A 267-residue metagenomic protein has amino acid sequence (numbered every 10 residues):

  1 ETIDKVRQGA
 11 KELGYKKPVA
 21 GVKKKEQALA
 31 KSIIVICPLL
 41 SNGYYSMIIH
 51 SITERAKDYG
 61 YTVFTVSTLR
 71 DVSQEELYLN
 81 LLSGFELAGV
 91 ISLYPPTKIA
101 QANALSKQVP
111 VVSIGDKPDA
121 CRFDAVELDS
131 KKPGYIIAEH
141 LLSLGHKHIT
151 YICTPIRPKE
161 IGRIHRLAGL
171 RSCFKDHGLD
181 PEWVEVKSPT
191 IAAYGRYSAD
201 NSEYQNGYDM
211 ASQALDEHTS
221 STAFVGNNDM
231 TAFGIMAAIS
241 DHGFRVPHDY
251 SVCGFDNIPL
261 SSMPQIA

Functional and structural regions predicted by a protein language model:
V6: Short conserved active-site loop signatures built around small residues
K11-Y44, I48-H50, Y59, L82-G84: N-terminal helix-turn-helix/winged-helix DNA-binding helices and compositionally similar short basic alpha-helical
E54-I99: Central regulatory/effector-binding core of bacterial HTH transcription factors
A56-S67, R171-Y204: Short beta-strand elements in bilobed, periplasmic/extracellular small-molecule ligand-binding domains
L93-I136, I156, M230, D256-A267: Flexible loop/hinge segments that line or gate small-molecule binding clefts
D124-Y151, A168-S172, Y204-A214, A232: Hydrophobic alpha-helical segments within soluble ligand-binding/sensing domains
K147-H148, P181-V184, R245-V252: Short acidic capping loops at alpha-helix termini that bridge into adjacent secondary structure
A211-A267: Flexible loop/turn connectors
